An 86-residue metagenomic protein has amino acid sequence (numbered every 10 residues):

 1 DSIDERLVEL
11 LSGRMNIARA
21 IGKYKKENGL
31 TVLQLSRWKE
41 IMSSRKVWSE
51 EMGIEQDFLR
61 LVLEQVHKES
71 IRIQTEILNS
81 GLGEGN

Functional and structural regions predicted by a protein language model:
D1-N86: Domain-level signature for soluble enzymes in the chorismate/prephenate branch of the shikimate pathway
